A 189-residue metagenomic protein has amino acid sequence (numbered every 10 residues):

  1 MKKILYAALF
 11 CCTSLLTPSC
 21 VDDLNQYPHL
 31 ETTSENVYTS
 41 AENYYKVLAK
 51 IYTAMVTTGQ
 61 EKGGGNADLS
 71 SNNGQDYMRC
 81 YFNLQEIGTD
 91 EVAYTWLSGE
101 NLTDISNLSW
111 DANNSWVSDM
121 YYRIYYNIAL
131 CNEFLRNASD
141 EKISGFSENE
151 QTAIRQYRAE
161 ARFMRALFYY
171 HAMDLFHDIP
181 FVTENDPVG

Functional and structural regions predicted by a protein language model:
M1-H29: Bacterial Sec-dependent N-terminal signal peptides
C20-M78: Membrane-proximal, proline-rich intrinsically disordered regions
D22, M173-F181: Proline-centered turn/helix-capping motifs that create local helix->coil transitions or kinks
Y45, T53-T58, A93-F176: Conserved, well-structured interaction surfaces
G63-L69, S144-E148, I179-T183: Short, glycine/acidic-rich hinge or "gate" loops at secondary-structure transitions that mediate conformational
D68-Y81, N149-E160: Glycine-rich, flexible loop segments associated with nucleotide phosphate handling
R79-W96: Core domains of carbohydrate- and sulfate-ester-processing enzymes
N185-P187: Hydrophobic, small-residue-rich alpha-helical packing segments that form membrane-like cores
